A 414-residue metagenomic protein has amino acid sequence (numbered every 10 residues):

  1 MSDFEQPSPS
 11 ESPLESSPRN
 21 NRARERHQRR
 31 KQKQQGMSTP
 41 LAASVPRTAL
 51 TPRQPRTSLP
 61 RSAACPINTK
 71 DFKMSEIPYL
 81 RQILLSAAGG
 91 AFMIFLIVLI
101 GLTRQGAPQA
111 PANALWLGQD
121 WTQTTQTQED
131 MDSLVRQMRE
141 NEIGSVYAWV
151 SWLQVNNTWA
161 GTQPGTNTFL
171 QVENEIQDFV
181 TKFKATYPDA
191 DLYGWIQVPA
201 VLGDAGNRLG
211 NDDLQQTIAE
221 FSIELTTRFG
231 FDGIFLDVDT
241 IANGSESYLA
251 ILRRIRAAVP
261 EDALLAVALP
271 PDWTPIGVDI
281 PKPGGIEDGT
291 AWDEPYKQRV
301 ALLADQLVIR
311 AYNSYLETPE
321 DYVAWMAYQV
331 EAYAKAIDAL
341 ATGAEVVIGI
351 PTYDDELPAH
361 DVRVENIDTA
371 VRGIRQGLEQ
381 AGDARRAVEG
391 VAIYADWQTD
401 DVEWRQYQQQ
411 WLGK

Functional and structural regions predicted by a protein language model:
M1-C65: N-terminal targeting leaders characterized by basic, low-complexity, disordered sequences that direct proteins
C65-L84: Short, low-complexity patches enriched in S/T/P/G
L84-G101: Hydrophobic membrane-insertion alpha-helices, especially the h-region of bacterial N-terminal signal peptides
I100-Q109: Aromatic-capped interface at the extracytoplasmic side of an N-terminal signal-anchor transmembrane helix
P108-Q128, Q137-N141, Y147-L303: Chitinase-like catalytic core of GlcNAc-active glycosidases
G144, Y312, A336-K414: Substrate-binding cleft of secreted/luminal carbohydrate-active enzymes
V172-N174, L264, I309-P358: Glycoside hydrolase catalytic-domain groove-lining segments
P270-Q298, D321-M326, P358-A381: Non-catalytic scaffold segments within catalytic domains of secreted glycoside hydrolases
